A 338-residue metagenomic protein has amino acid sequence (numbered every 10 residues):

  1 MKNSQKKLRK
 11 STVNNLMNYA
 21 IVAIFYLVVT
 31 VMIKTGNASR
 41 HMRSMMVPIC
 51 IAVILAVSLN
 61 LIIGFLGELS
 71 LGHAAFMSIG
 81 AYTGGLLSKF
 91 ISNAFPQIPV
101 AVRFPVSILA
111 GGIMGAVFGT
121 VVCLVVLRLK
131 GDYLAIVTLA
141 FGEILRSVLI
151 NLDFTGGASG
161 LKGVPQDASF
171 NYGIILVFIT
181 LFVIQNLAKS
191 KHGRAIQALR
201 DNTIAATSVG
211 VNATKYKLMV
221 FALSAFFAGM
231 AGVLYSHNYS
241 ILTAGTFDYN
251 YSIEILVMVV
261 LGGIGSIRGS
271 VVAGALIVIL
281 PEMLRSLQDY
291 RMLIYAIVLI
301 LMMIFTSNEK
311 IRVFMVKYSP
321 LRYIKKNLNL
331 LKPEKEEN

Functional and structural regions predicted by a protein language model:
K2-N338: Transmembrane alpha-helices and adjacent helix-loop boundaries
